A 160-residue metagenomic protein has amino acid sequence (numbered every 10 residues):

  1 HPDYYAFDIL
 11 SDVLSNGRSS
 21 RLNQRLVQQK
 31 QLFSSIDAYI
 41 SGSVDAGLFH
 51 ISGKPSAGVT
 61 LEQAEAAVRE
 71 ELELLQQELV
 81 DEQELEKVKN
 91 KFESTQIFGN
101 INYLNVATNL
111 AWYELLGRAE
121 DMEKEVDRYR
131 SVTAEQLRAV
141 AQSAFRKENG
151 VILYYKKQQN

Functional and structural regions predicted by a protein language model:
H1-S19: His/Glu-based metal-binding/catalytic segments typifying zinc-dependent metallopeptidases
H1-Y5, E62-Q63, Y103-N105, Q142: Short conserved micro-motifs at the rims of enzyme active sites and ligand-binding pockets
Q24-S131, E148-K157: M16 family metallopeptidases and their MPP-like homologs
A134-Q142: Low-complexity, intrinsically disordered Gly/Pro/Thr-rich segments
A144-R146: C-terminal accessory nucleic-acid interaction domains of nucleic acid-metabolism proteins
